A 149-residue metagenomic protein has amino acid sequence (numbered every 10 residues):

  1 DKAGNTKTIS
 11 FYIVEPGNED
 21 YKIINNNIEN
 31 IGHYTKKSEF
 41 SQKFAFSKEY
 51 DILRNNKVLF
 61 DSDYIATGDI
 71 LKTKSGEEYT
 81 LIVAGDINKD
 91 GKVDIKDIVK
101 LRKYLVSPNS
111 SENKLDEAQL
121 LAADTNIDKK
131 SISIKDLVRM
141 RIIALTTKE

Functional and structural regions predicted by a protein language model:
D1-N5, K74-G76: Short, solvent-exposed loop/turn segments at the edges of extracellular beta-sandwich modules
I9-I13: Terminal edge beta-strands and adjacent linker/stalk segments of extracellular immunoglobulin-superfamily beta-sandwich
G17-K22, I28-E149: Cellulosome-associated attachment modules in secreted, modular CAZymes
